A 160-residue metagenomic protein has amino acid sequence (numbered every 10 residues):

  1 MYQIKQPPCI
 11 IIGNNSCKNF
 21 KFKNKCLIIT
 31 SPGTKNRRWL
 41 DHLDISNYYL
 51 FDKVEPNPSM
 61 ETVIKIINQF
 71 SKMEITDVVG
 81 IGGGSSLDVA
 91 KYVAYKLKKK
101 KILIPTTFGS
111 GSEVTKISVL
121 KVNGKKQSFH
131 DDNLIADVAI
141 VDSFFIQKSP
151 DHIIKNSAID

Functional and structural regions predicted by a protein language model:
M1-D77: ATP/NTP phosphate-donor binding region
P8, N14-N15, T30-P32, I81-G83 (+3 more regions): Fold-independent oxyanion-binding glycine-rich loops and adjacent beta-strand/coil segments at enzyme active sites
I12, E55-P58, G82, P150 (+2 more regions): Catalytic cores of large soluble enzymes that bind and process phosphate-bearing ligands
F20, N36-R38, M60, S85-Y92 (+1 more regions): Short glycine/serine/threonine-rich phosphate/pyrophosphate-binding segments that cradle anionic phosphate groups
I64-I67, K91, I159-D160: Predominant activation on well-ordered alpha-helical scaffold segments within soluble catalytic domains
F70-V93, L97-F108: A short, small-residue-rich loop immediately preceding and capping a beta-strand
L97-D160: A glycine/threonine-rich phosphate-anchoring loop and its flanking beta-alpha core in nucleotide/phosphate-binding
